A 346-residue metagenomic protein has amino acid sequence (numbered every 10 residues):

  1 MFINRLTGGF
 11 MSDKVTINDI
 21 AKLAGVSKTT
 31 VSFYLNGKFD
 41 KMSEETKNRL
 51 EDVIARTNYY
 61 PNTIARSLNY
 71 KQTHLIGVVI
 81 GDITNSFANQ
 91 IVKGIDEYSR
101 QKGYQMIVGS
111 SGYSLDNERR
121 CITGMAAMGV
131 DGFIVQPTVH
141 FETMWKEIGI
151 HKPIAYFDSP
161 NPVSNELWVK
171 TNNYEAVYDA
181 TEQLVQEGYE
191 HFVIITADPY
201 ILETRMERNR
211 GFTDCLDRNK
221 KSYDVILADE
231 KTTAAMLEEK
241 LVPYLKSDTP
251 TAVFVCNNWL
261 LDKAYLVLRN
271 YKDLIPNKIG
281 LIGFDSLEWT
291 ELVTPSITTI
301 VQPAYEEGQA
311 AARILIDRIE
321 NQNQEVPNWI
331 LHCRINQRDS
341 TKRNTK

Functional and structural regions predicted by a protein language model:
M1-T73: N-terminal helix-turn-helix DNA-binding module of bacterial transcription factors
F10, E44-N48, T57-G124, M128-G132 (+2 more regions): Amphipathic helical "hinge" segments at domain boundaries
F87-Q101, A176-D179, Q183, E203-S222 (+3 more regions): Short, solvent-exposed amphipathic alpha-helices that sit in or adjacent to ligand/effector-binding or catalytic
S99-S110, I194, T213-A234: Short beta-strand elements in bilobed, periplasmic/extracellular small-molecule ligand-binding domains
V135-D179, P199, W259, D285-I297: Flexible loop/hinge segments that line or gate small-molecule binding clefts
V169-I194, A234-V242, L261, Q302-N321: Hydrophobic alpha-helical segments within soluble ligand-binding/sensing domains
A180-Y223, P327-K342: An alpha-beta-alpha
V242-K346: Flexible loop/turn connectors
